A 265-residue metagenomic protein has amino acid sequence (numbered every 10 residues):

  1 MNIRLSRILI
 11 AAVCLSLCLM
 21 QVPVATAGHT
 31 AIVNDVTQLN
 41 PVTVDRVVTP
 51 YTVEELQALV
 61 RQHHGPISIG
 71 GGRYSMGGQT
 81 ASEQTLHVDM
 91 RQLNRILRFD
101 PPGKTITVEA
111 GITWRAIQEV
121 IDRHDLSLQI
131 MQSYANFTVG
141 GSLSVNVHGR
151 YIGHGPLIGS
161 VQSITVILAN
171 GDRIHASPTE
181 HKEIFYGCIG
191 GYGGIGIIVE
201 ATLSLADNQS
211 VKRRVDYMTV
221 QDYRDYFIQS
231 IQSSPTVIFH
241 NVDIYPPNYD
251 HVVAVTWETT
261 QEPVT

Functional and structural regions predicted by a protein language model:
N2-I10: Bacterial N-terminal signal peptides that target proteins for export
A11-M20: Bacterial N-terminal signal peptides
A25-T30: Boundary at the C-terminal end of the N-terminal hydrophobic targeting segment
A31-D35: N-terminal regions that are enriched for targeting/export leaders and immediately downstream pro/stem segments
Q38-Q132, N146-Y151: Glycine-rich N-terminal segment of FAD-binding domains in flavoprotein oxidoreductases, spanning the beta-loop-helix
S144, Q162-T265: C-terminal substrate-binding/cap subdomain adjacent to the FAD-binding core in PCMH-type and related FAD-linked
G155-I158: Short loop/turn motifs at secondary-structure junctions and domain boundaries
